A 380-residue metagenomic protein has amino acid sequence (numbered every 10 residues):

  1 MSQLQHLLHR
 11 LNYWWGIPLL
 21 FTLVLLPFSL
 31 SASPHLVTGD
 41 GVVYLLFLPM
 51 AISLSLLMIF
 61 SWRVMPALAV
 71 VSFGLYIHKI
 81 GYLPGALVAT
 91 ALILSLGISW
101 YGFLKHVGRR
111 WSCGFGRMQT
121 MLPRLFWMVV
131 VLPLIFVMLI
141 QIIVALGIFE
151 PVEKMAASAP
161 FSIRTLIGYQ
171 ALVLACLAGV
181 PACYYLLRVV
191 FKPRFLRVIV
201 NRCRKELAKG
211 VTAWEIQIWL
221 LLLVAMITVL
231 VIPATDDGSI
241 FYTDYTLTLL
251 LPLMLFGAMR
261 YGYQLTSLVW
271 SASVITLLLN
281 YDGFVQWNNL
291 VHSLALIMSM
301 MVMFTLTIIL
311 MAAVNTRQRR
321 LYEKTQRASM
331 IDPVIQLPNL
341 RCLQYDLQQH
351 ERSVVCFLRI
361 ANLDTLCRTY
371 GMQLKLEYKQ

Functional and structural regions predicted by a protein language model:
S2-I59, R63, L222-L251: Hydrophobic transmembrane alpha-helices
P18, S31-P49, Y82-V211, A234-T235 (+3 more regions): Membrane-embedded alpha-helical hairpins and interfacial helices in multi-pass inner-membrane proteins
V24, L68-K79, L132-E150, I218-I240 (+1 more regions): Hydrophobic transmembrane alpha-helices
G39-V107, C183, T246-D282: Alpha-helical membrane segments and adjacent membrane-interface helices in multi-pass membrane proteins
G74-G85, F149-A157, L186-N201, V229-G238 (+4 more regions): Alpha-helical membrane-embedding segments and immediately adjacent membrane-interface amphipathic helices
A178, L250-R260, T266, S299-A313: Alpha-helical membrane-embedded segments
T246, W270, L277-P333, L340-Q348: Signal-transducing coiled-coil linker helices
Q326-M330, Q336-V354, L363-Q380: Conserved long alpha-helical elements within nucleotide-processing catalytic cores of c-di-GMP signaling and class III
